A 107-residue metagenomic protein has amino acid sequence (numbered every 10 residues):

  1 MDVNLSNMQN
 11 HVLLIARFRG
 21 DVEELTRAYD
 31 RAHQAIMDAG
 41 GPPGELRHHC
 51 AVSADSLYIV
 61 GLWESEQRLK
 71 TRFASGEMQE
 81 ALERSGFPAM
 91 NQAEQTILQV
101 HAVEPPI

Functional and structural regions predicted by a protein language model:
M1-L57, L62-G76, F87-I107: Short S/T/G/P-rich N-terminal loop/turn motif that feeds into the first structured element of a domain
E83-R84: Short, surface-exposed secondary-structure junctions/capping segments
